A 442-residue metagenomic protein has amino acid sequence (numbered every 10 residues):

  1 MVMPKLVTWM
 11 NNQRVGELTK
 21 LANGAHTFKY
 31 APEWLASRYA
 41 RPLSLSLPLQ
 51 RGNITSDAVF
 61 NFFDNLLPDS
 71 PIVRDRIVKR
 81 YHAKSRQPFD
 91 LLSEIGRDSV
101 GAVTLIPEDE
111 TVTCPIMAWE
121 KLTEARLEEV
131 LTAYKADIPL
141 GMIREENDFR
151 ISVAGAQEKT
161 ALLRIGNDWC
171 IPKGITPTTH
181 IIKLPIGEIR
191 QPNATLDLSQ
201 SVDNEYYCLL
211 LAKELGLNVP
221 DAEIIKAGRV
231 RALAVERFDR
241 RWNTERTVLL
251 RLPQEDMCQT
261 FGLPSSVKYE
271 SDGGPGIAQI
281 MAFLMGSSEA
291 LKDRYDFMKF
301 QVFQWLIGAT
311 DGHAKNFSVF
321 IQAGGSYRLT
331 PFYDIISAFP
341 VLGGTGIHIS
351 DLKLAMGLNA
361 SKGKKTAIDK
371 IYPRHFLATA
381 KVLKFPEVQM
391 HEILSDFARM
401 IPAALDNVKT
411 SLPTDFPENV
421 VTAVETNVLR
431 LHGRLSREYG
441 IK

Functional and structural regions predicted by a protein language model:
M1-A314, S318-K442: Phosphate/dinucleotide-binding and metal-coordinating scaffold of catalytic cores in nucleotide-dependent enzymes
